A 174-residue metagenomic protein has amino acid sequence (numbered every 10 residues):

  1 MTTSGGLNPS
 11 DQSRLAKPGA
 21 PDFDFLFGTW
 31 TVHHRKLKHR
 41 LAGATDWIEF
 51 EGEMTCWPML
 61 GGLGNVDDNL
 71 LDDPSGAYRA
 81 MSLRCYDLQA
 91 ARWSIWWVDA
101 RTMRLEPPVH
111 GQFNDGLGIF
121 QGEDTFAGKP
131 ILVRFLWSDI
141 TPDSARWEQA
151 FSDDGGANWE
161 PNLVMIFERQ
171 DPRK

Functional and structural regions predicted by a protein language model:
M1-K174: Hydrophobic small-molecule pocket/channel-lining residues, especially in calycin-type beta-barrels
